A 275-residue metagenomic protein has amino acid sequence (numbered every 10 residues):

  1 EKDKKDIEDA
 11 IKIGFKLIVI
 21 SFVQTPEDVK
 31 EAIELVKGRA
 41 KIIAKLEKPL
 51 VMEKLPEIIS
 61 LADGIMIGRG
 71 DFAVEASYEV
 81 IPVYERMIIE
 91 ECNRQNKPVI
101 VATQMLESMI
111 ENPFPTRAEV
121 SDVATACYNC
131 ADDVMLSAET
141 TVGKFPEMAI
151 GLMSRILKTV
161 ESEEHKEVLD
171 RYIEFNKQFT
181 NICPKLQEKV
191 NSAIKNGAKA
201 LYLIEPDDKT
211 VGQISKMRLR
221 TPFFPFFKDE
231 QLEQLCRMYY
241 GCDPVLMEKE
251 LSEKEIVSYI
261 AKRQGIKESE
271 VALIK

Functional and structural regions predicted by a protein language model:
E1-K275: Non-catalytic helical/linker scaffolds that mediate oligomerization, partner binding, and domain coupling around large
